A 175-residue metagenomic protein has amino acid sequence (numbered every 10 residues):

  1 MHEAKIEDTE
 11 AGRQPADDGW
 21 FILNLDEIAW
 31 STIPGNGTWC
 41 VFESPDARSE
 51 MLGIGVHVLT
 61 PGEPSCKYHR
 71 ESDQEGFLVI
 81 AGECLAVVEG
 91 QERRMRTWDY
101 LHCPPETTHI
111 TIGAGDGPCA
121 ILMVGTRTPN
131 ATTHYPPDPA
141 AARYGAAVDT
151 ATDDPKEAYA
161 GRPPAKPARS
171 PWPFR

Functional and structural regions predicted by a protein language model:
M1-M51, P139-R175: A short, N-terminal "cap"/entry segment at the start of jelly-roll beta-barrel domains of the cupin/DSBH fold
G35-F42, G55-E71, P105: Conserved short histidine dyad/triad with adjacent acidic residue
M51, V56-P61, H69-V87, V124-T126: Short, conserved beta-strand element in jelly-roll/cupin
C66, Q91-R93, T133: Short beta-strand segments
G76, G90-E106: Short acidic-glycine-tyrosine-enriched beta hairpin
L85, R96-T97, P105-A131: Ligand-binding loop in jelly-roll beta-barrel domains
P129-H134, Y144: A short beta-to-alpha transition loop/helix N-cap that caps and shapes the active-site region
